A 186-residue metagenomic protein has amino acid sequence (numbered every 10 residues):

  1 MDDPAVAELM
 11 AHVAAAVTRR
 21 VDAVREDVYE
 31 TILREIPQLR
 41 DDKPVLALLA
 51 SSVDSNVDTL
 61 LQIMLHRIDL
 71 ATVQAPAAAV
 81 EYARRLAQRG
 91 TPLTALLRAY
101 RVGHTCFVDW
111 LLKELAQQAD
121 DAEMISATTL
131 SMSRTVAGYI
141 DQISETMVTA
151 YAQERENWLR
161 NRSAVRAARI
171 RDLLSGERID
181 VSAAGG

Functional and structural regions predicted by a protein language model:
M1-G186: Hydrophobic, helix-rich cores of sensory/ligand-binding and other regulatory modules that couple small-molecule
